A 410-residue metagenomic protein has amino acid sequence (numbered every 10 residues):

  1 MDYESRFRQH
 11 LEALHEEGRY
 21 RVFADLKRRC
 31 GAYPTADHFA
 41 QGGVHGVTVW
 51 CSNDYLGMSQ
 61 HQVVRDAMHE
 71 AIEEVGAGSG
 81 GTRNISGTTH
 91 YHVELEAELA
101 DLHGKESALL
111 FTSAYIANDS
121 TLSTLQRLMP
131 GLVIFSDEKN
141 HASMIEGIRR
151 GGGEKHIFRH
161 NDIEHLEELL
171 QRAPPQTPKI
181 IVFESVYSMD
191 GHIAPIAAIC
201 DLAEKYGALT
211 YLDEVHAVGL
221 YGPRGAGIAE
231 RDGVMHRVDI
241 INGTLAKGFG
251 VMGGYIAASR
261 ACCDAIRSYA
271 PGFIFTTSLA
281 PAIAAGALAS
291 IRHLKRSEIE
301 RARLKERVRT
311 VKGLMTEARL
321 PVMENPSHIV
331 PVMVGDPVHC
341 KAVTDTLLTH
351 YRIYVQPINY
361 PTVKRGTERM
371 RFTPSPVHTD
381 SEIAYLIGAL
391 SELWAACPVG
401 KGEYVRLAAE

Functional and structural regions predicted by a protein language model:
D2-R6, E12-V75, A208: N-terminal "arm"/small-domain region of PLP-dependent enzymes with the aminotransferase-like
D54, H156, H160-L212: Active-site phosphate-binding strand-loop segment of PLP-dependent enzymes
M58, Q62, D66-E70, E74 (+3 more regions): PLP-dependent enzyme catalytic core of the Aspartate aminotransferase-like
R65-S113: Conserved N-terminal alpha-helix of the aminotransferase class I/II PLP-enzyme fold
L122-A142: Conserved PLP-anchoring active-site segment centered on the Schiff-base-forming lysine
Y206-L209, H216, Y221-P326, H339: Active-site C-terminal subdomain of aminotransferase-like
R301-V311, T316-R352, Y360, G366-T367 (+2 more regions): Conserved PLP-binding catalytic core of the aspartate aminotransferase-like
